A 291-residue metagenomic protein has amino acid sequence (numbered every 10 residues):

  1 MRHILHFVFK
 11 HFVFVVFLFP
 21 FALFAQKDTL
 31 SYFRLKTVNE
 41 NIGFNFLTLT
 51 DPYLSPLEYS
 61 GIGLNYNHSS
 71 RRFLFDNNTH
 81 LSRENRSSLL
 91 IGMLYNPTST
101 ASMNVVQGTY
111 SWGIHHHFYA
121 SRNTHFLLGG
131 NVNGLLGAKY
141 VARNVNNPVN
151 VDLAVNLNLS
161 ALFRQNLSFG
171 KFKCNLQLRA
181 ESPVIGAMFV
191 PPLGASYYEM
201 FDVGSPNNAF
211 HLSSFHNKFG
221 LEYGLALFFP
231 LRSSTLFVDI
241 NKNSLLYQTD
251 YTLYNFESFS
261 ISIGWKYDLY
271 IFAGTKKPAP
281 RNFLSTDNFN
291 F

Functional and structural regions predicted by a protein language model:
Q26-S82, N288-F291: Short glycine/proline- and aromatic-enriched beta-strand/turn motifs that initiate or cap beta-hairpins
S31-E40, N77-N85, R122-G130, G170-L178 (+2 more regions): Outer-envelope beta-barrel architecture signal
K36, E58-Y66, S102-Y110, T124 (+3 more regions): Residues that define the transmembrane beta-barrel architecture of outer-membrane proteins
F44, L64-L74, Y110-H116, G130 (+4 more regions): Residues on the lipid-exposed face of transmembrane beta-strands in outer-membrane beta-barrel proteins
F44-T50, L89-Y95, V132-Y140, A180-G186 (+3 more regions): Transmembrane beta-strands of outer-membrane beta-barrel pores
T50-E58, L94-S102, N144-N150, N208-S213 (+2 more regions): Extracellular loop and loop/strand-boundary signature of outer-membrane beta-barrel proteins
N146-S233: Outer-membrane beta-barrel transmembrane domain signature
K173, R179-S182, F189-P191, K218-F291: Predominantly the C-terminal beta-signal and adjacent terminal strand-loop region of outer-membrane beta-barrel
